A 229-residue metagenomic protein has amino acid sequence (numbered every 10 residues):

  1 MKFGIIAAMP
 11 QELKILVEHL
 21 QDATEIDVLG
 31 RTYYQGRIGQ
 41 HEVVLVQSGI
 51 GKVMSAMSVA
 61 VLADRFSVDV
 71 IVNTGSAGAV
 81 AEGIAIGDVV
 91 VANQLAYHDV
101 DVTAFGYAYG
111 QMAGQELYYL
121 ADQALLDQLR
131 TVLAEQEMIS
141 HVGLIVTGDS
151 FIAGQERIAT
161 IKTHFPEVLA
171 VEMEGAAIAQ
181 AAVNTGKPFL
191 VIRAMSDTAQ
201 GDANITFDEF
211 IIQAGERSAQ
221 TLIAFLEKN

Functional and structural regions predicted by a protein language model:
M1-A60, F66: N-terminal short beta-loop-beta anion/metal-coordinating cradle
H19, A124-M138, H164, A181 (+1 more regions): Generic non-transmembrane alpha-helical segments
V61-R65, G83-I84, A179-P188: Alpha-helix C-terminal capping segments
D69-V70: Structural motif
V80-F165: Mid-sequence, gly/pro-rich, charge-dense loop/helix-turn segments that line enzyme active sites
I152-Q200: A C-terminal functional module that forms or caps the active site or interfaces directly with catalytic machinery
A199-N229: His/Asp/Glu-rich mid-to-C-terminal helical/loop segments that flank catalytic regions of hydrolases
